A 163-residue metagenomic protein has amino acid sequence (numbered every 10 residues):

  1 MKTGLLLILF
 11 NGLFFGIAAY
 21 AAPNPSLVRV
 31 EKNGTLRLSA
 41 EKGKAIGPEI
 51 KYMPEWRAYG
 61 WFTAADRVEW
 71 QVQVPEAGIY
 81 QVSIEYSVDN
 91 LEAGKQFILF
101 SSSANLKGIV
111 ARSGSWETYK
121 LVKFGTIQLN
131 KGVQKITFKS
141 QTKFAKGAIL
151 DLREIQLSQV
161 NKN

Functional and structural regions predicted by a protein language model:
M1-L5: Positively charged n-region of N-terminal signal peptides that target proteins for export
L7-G16: Bacterial N-terminal signal peptides
A22-N163: Extracytoplasmic
